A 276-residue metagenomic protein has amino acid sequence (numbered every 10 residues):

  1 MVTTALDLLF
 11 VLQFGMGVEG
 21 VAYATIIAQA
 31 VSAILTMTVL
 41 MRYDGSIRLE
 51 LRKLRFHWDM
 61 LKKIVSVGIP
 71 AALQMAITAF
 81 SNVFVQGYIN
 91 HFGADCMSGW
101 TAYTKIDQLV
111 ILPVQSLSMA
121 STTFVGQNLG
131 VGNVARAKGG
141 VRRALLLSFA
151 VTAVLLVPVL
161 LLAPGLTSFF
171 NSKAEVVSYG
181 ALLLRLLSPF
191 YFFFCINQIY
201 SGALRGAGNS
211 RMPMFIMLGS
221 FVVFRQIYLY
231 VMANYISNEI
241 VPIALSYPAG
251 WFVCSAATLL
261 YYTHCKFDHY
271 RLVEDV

Functional and structural regions predicted by a protein language model:
V2, Q13-I69, V125-F190, M232-V276: Short alpha-helical transmembrane segments in multi-pass integral membrane proteins
T3, G20, T78-N82, G93 (+5 more regions): Functionally critical, cavity-lining and gating residues within the transmembrane helices of 12-TM secondary
T4-L12, M37, V83-G87, L109 (+4 more regions): Alpha-helical transmembrane segments of multipass membrane proteins
L9-M16, A76-L109, Q127, G165-A174 (+1 more regions): Helix-terminus/linker motif at the lipid-water interface of multi-pass membrane proteins
V21-A22, M97, S210-M214, I243-A244: Alpha-helical transmembrane segments and their helix-entry boundary regions
I26, A71-A79, H91, Q108 (+7 more regions): Residue-level hotspots within the lipid-embedded alpha helices of multi-pass solute transporters
A28-S32, T36, L40, W58-A120 (+1 more regions): Transmembrane helical elements of multi-pass membrane transporters/channels
G99-A163, F194-M217: Small-residue-rich hydrophobic transmembrane alpha-helices
